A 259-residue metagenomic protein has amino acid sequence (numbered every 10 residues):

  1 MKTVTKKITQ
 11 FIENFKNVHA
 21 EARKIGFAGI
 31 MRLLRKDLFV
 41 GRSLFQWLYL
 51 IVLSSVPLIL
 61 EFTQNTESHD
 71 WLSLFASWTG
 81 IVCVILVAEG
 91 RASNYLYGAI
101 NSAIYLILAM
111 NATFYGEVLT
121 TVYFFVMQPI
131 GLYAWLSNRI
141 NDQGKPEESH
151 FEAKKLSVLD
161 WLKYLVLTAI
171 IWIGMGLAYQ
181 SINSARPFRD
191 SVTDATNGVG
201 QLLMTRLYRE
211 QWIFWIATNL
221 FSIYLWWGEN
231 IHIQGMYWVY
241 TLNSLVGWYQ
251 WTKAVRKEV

Functional and structural regions predicted by a protein language model:
M1-V40: Short, Lys/Arg-rich, polar N-terminal cytosolic tail immediately upstream of the first transmembrane signal-anchor
K24-A88, F125-Q128, W135-V259: Polytopic alpha-helical membrane-helix bundles and their juxtamembrane interface segments in multi-pass membrane
A92-A134: Hydrophobic/aromatic-rich structural module bridging two neighboring secondary-structure elements via a short loop
